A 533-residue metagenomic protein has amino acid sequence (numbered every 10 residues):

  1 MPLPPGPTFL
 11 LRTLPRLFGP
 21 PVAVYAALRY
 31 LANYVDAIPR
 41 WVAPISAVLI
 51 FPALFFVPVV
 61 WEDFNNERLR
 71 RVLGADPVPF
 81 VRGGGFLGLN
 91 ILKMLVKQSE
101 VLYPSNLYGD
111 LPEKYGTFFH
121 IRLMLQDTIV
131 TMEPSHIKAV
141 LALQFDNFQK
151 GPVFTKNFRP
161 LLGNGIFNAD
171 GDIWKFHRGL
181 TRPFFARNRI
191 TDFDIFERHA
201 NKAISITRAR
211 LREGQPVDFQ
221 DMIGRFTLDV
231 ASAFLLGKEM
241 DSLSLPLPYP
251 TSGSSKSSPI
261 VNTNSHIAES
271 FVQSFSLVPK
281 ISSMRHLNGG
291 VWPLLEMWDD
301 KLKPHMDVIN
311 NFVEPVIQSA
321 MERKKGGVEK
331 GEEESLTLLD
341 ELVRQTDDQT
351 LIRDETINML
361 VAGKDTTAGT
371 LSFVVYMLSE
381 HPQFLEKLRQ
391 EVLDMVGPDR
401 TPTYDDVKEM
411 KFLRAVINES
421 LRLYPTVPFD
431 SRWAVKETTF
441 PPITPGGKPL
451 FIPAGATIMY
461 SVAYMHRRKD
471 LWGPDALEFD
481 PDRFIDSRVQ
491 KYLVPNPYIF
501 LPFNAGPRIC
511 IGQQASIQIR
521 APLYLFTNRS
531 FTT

Functional and structural regions predicted by a protein language model:
M1-T8, R12-F18, W41-P52, A200 (+8 more regions): Cytochrome P450 proximal C-terminal region
P2-F176, T191, I195-I206, D300 (+3 more regions): N-terminal membrane-proximal hinge/A-helix region immediately C-terminal to the signal-anchor transmembrane segment
P39-L49, K150-K156, F193-T370, K387: Cytochrome P450 heme-thiolate monooxygenase catalytic core
A186-T191, P304, Y404-K411, C510-G512: Conserved, non-catalytic sequence blocks in retroelement Pol enzymes and Pol-derived host proteins
T227, T366-E391, Q513-F531: Cytochrome P450 catalytic-core helices
S257-V261, H266-Q273, E329-L338, Y376-V427 (+4 more regions): Cytochrome P450 I-helix active-site segment
L351, E355-L360, K364-S372, K448 (+3 more regions): C-terminal, well-structured subdomains that either form a transmembrane helix-short loop-helix hairpin in multi-pass
F429, Y460-K491: Conserved cytochrome P450 K-helix/beta-meander segment immediately N-terminal to the heme-binding cysteine loop
